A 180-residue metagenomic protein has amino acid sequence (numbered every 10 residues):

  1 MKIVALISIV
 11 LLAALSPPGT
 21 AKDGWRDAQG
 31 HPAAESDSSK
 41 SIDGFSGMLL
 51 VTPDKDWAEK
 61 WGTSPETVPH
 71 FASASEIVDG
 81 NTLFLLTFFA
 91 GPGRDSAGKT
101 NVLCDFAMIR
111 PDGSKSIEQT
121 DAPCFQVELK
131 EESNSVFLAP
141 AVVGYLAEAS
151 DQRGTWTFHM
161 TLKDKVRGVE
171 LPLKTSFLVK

Functional and structural regions predicted by a protein language model:
A5-A14: Bacterial N-terminal signal peptides
P17-A21: Sec/Tat signal peptide C-region and signal peptidase I cleavage site
K22-K180: Intrinsically disordered, low-complexity terminal regions enriched in Ser/Thr/Pro/Gly and charged residues
